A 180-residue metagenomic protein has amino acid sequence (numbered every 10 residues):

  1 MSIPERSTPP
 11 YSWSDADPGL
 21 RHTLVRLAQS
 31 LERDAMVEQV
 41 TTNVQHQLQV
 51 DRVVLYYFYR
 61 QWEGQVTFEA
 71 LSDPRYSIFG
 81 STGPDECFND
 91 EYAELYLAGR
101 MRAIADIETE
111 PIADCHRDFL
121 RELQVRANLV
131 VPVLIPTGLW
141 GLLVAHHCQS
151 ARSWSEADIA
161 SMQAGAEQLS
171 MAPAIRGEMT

Functional and structural regions predicted by a protein language model:
M1-A35, H46, I175-T180: Signal-transmission linkers at sensory-effector interfaces
S2-S12, H147-G165, A172-T180: Regulatory loop-to-helix N-cap segments in sensory/regulatory domains that couple ligand/signal detection
R26-E69, Y76-I78, R176: Helix-loop-beta substructure at the N-terminus of cytosolic sensory domains that couple signal/ligand detection
P74-R121: Regulatory sensory and allosteric helical modules in signal-transduction proteins and certain transcription factors
R117, V130, L142: Short hydrophobic/aromatic beta-strand element in the GNAT-like acyltransferase core that lines or flanks the acyl-donor
R126-L134: Short hydrophobic beta-strand micro-motif common in sensory/regulatory domains
V133-C148, A172: Sensory-domain boundary capping and coupling elements
